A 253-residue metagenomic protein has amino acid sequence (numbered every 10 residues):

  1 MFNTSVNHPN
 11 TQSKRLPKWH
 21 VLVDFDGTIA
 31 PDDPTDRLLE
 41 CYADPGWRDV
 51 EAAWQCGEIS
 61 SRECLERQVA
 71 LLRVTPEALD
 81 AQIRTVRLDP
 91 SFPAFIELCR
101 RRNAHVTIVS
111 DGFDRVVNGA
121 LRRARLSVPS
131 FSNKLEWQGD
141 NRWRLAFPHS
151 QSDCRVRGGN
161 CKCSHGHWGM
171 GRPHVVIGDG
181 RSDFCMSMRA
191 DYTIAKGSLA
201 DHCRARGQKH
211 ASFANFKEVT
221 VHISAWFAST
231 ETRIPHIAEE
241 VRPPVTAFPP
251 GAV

Functional and structural regions predicted by a protein language model:
F2, S91-H105, G112-V253: C-terminal cap/substrate-recognition subdomain and adjoining C-terminal extension of metal-dependent phosphatase-like
F2-K134, Q138-G139: Alpha-helical substrate-recognition element adjacent to the catalytic core
